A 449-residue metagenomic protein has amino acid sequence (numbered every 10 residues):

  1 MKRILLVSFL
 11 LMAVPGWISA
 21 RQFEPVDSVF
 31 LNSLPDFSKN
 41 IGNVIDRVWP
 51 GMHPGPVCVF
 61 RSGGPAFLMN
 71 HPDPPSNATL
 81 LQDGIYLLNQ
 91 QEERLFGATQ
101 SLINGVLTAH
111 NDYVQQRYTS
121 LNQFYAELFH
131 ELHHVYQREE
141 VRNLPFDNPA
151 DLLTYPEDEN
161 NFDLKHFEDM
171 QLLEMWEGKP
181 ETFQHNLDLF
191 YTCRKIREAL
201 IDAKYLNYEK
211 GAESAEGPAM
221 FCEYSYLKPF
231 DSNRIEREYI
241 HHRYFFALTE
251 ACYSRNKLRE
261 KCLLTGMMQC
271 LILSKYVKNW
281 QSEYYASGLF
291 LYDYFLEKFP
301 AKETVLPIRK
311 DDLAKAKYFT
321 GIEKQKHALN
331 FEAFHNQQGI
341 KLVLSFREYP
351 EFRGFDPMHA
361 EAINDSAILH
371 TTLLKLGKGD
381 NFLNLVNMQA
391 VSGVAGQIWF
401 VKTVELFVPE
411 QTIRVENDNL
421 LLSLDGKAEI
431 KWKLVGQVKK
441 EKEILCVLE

Functional and structural regions predicted by a protein language model:
M1-S28: Bacterial Sec-dependent N-terminal signal peptides
R21-D83: N-terminal mature-domain "stem" immediately C-terminal to a signal peptide or N-terminal signal-anchor/transmembrane
T79-N122: Active-site scaffold of zinc-dependent metalloenzymes
A126-E139: Active-site recognition of the HExxH zinc-binding catalytic motif
E139-E198, Y205, E209-I235, I240: Post-HExxH zinc-binding segment in Zn-dependent metallohydrolases
A203-N233, H242, F246-K302: Active-site-proximal alpha-helical
C262, S282-E449: Non-catalytic terminal regions of proteins
